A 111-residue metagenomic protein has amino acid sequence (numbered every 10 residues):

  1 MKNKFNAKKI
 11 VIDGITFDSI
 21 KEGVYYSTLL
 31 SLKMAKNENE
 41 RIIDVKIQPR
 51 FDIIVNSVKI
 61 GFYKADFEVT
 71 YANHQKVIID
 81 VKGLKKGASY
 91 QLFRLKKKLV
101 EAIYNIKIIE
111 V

Functional and structural regions predicted by a protein language model:
M1-V111: Electrostatic, structured charged patches in enzyme active sites and in nucleic-acid/phosphate-binding
